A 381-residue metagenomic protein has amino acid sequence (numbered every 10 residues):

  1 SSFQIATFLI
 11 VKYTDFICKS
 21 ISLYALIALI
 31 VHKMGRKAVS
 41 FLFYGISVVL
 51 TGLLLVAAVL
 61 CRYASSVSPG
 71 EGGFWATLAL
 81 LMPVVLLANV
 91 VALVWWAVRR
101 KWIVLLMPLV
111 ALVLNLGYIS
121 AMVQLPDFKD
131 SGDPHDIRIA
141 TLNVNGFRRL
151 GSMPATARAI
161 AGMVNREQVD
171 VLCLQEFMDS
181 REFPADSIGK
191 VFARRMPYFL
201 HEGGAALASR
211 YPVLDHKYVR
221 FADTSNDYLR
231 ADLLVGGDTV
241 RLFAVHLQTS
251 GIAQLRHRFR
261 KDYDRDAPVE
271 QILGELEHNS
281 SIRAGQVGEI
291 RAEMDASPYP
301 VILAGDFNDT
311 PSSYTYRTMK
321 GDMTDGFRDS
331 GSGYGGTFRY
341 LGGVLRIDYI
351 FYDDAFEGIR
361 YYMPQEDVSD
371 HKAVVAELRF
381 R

Functional and structural regions predicted by a protein language model:
S1-F8: Extreme N-terminal basic, low-complexity initiation segments that serve as generic localization/processing leaders
Y13-D15, H32: Intrinsic-disorder-associated, low-complexity terminal segments enriched in Asp/Asn/His/Tyr and depleted of Lys/Arg
K19, L26, G35, F43-V98 (+5 more regions): Metal-dependent phosphoester-hydrolase catalytic domains
M107-D136, G151-M153, R158-N165, D170-H257 (+1 more regions): Structured beta-strand-rich core segments of catalytic domains in phosphoester-bond hydrolases
R138-V144, T156-F183, A208, A231 (+5 more regions): Active-site beta-strand/loop signature of hydrolases that rely on acidic residues for catalysis
T141-A157, D179-S180, G251-N279: Acidic/histidine-rich helix-loop elements that form or flank divalent-metal/phosphate-binding sites at the catalytic
F147-G151, D179-F183, S225-N226, S250 (+3 more regions): Active-site environment of divalent metal-dependent phosphoester hydrolases
